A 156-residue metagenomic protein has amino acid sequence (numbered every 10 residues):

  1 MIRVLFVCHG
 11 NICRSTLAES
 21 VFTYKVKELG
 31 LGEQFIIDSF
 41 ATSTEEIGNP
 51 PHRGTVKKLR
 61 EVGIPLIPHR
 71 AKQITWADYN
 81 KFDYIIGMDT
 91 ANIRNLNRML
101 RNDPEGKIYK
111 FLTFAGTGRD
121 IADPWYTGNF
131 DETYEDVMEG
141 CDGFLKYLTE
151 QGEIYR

Functional and structural regions predicted by a protein language model:
M1-K81, K146-R156: Conserved active-site segments centered on acidic
C8, L59, I86-G87, V137: Hydrophobic structural packing positions in well-ordered secondary structure
S15, M88-D89: Replace "coordinates the UDP/GDP/TDP-sugar" with "coordinates nucleotide-activated sugar donors
Y84, T90-R156: Phosphate-binding/catalytic loops
